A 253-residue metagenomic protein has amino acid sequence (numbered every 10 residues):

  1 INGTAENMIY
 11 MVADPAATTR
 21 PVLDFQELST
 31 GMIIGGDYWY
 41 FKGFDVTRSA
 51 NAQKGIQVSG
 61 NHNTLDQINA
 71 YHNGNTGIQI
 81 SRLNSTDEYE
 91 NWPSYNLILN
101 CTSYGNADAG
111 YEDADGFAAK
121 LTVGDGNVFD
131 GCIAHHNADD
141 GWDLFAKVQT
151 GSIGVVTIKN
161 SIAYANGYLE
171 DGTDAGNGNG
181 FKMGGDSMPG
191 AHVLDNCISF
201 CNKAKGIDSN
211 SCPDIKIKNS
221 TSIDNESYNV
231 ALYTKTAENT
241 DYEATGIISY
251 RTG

Functional and structural regions predicted by a protein language model:
N2-K54, A107: Right-handed parallel beta-helix/beta-spiral solenoid domain characteristic of secreted/periplasmic
A5-E6, E27-S29, G35-D37, F41 (+17 more regions): Parallel beta-helix/beta-solenoid
V12-D14, I34-G35, K42, T47 (+20 more regions): Feature marks extracellular polysaccharide-active and adherence modules
F25-I34, S49-V58, G74-I80, A107-D115 (+8 more regions): Short glycine/acidic-rich loop motifs that flank beta-strands on beta-rich extracellular proteins
T86-E88, F117-A119, V148, K182-G185: Short, recurring structural edge motifs at helix starts
D87-W92, A109, Q149-S152, E170-T173: Short consensus segments that form the blades of beta-propeller domains, in both extracellular/periplasmic
V230, N239-G253: Leucine-rich solenoid repeat scaffolds
